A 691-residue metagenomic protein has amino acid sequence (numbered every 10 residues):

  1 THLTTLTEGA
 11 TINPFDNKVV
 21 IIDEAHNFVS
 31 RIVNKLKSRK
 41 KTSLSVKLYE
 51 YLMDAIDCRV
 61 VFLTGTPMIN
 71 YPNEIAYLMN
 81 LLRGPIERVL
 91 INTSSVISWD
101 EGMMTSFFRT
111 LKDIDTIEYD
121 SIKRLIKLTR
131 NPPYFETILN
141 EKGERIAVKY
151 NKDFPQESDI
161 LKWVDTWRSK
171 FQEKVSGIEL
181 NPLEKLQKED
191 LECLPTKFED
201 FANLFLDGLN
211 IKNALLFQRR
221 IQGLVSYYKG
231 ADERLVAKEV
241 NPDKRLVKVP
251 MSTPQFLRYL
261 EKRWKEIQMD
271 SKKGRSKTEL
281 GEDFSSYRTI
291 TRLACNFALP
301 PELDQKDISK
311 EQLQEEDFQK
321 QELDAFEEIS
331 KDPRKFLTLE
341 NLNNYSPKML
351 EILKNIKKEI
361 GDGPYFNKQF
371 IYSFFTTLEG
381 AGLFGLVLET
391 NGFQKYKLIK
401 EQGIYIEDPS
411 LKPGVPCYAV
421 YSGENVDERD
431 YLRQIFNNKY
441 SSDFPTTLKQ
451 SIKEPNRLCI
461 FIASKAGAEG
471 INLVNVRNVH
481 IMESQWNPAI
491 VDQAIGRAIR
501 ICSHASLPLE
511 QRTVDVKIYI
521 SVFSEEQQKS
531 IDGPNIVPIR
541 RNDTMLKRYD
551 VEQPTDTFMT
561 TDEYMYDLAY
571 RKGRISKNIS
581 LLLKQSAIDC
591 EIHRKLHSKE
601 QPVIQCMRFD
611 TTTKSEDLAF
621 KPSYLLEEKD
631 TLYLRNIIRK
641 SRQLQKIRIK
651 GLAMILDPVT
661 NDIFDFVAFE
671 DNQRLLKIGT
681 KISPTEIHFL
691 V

Functional and structural regions predicted by a protein language model:
T1-N472, Q511-S530, I536-L632: Helicase motor interdomain insertion/brace
V479: Short conserved active-site loop signatures built around small residues
M482-Q485: Short beta->alpha connector loops at strand-helix junctions that form conserved, small/polar/Pro-enriched
N487-L509: Conserved SF2 helicase motif VI
L596-V691: The feature captures the C-terminal accessory region of ATP-dependent helicases and related nucleic-acid translocases
